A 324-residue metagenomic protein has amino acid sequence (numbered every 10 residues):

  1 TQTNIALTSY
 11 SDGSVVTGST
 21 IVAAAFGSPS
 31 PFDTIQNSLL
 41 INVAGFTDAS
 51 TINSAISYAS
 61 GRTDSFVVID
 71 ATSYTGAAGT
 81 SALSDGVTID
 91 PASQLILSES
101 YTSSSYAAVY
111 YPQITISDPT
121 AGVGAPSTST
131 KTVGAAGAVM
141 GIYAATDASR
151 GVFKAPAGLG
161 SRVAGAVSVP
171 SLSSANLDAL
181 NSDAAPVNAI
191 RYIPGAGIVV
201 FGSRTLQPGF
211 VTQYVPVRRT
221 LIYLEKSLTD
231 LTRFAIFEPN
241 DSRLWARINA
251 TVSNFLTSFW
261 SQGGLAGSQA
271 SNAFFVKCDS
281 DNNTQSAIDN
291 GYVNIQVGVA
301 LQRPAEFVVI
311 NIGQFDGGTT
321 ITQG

Functional and structural regions predicted by a protein language model:
T1-T20: Long, low-complexity, polar/charged, intrinsically disordered or flexibly structured peripheral segments
A23-A24: Phosphate-interacting basic helix/loop segments used at nucleotide- and nucleic-acid interfaces
G27-G324: Structured, hydrophobic secondary-structure cores that serve as assembly/anchoring elements
